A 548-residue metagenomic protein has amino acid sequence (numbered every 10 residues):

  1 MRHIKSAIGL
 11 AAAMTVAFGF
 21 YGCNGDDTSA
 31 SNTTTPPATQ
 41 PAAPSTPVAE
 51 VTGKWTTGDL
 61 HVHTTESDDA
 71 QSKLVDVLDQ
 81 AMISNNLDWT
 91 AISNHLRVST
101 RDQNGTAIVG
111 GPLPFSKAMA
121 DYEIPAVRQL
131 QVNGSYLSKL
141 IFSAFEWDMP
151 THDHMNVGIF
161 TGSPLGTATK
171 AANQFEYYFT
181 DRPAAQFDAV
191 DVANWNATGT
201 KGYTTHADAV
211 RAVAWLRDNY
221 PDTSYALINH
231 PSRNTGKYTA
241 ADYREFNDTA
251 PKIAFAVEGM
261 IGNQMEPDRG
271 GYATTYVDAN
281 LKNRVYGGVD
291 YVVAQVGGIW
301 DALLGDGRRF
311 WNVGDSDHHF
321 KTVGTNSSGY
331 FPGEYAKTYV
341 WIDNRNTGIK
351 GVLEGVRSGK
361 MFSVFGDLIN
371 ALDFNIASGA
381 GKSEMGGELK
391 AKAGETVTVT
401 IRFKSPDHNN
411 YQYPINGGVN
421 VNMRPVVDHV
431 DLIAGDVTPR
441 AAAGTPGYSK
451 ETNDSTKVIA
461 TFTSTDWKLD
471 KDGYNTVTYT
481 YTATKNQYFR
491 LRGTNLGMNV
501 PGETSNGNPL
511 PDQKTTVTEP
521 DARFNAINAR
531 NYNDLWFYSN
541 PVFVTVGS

Functional and structural regions predicted by a protein language model:
H3, L10, V16-T52: Bacterial Sec-dependent N-terminal signal peptides
Q40-W55, H63, S67, L74-V77 (+2 more regions): C-terminal functional module detector
A43-Y238, A294, D315, P501 (+2 more regions): A metal-dependent hydrolase metal-coordination microenvironment
V77-I83, Q131, Y243-K252, Y481: Short amphipathic alpha-helices and their capping/turn segments at secondary-structure boundaries
S99-V132, S163-T205, K237-E245, D268-Y291 (+6 more regions): Surface-exposed intrinsically disordered loops and tails
K117, T161-T180, Y243-Q264, E334-K350: Acidic, His- and aromatic-enriched active-site or binding-groove loops in soluble protein domains that engage sugars
A193-G329, P425-K450: Domain-core and long-helix interface of multi-subunit machines
